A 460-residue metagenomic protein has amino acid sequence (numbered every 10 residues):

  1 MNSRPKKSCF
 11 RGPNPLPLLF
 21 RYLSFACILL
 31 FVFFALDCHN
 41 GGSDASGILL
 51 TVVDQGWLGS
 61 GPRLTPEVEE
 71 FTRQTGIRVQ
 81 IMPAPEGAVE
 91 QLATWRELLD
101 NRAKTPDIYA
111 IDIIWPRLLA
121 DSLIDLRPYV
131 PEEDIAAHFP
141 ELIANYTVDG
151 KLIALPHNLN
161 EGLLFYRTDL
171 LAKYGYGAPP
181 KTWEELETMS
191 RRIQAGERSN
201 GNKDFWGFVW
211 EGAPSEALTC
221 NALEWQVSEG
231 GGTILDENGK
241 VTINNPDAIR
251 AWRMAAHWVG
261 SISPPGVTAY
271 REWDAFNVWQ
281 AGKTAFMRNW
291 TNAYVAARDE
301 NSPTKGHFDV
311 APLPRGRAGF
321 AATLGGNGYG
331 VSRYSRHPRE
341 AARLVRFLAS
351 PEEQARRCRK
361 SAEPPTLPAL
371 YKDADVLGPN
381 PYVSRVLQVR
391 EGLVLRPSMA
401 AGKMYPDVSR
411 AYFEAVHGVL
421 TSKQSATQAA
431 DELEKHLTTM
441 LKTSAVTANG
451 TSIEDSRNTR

Functional and structural regions predicted by a protein language model:
S46-L58, I77-M82, D107-I108, L344: Short, well-ordered beta-strand elements
I48-P66, E86, E216, C220 (+1 more regions): Extracytoplasmic "Venus flytrap"
E70-E141, N145, A172-K181, V278 (+3 more regions): Extracytoplasmic "Venus flytrap"/periplasmic binding protein-like
R96-D100, K104-D107, E133-L171, W206-G207 (+4 more regions): A structural signal for short loop-to-beta-strand junctions that line the ligand-binding cleft of periplasmic/secreted
D112-L163, E187, K203-D204, L218-T219 (+3 more regions): Hinge/lid segment of periplasmic solute-binding proteins
N145-Y146, G306-A311, R359-E414, G418 (+1 more regions): Long, aromatic- and glycine/proline-rich binding clefts that accommodate carbohydrate-like moieties
I153-H157, G162, E187-K240, T284: Extracytoplasmic/periplasmic solute-binding protein
M189-R192, E237-A269, D299, L313: Glycine-centered hinge/linker elements that transmit conformational signals in sensory and ligand-binding systems
